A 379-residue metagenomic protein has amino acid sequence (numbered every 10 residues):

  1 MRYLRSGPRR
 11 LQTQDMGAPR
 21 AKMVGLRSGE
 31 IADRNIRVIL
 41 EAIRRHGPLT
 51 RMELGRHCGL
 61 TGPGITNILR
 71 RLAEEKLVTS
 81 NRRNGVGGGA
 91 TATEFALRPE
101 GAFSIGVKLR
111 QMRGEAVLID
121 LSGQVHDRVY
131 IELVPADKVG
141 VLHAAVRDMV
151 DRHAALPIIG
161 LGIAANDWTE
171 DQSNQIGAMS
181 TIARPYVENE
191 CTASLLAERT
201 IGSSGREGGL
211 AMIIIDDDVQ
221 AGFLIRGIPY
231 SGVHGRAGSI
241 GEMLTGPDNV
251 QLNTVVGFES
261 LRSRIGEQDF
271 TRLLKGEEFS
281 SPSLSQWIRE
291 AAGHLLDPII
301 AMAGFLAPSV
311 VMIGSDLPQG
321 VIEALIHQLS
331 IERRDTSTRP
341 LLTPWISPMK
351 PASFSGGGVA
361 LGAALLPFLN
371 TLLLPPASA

Functional and structural regions predicted by a protein language model:
M1-N81, G87-Y130, A136-D151, P247-A379: ATP-binding/phosphotransfer module of carbohydrate and carboxylate kinases, centering on a glycine-rich
R82, A165-D167, N189-C191, S315 (+1 more regions): A general secondary-structure junction signal
S104-K108, I158-G162, L210-I214, Q220: Short glycine-aspartate micro-motif
M112, W168, D216-D218, P318-Q319: Gly/Ser/Thr-rich loops at beta-strand to alpha-helix junctions that form or flank small-molecule/cofactor-binding
V125-G209, I322-T338: Glycine-rich phosphate-binding loop and adjoining helix at the ATP-binding site of ATP-dependent phosphoryl-transfer
R128-Y130, K138, A183-Q286: Glycine/GP-enriched mid-protein hinge/lid loop-to-helix segment characteristic of carbohydrate kinases
A154-A155, R236, G304: Extracytoplasmic/secreted proteins and extracellular or luminal domains
A165, I215-D217, V310, S315-D316: Short secondary-structure boundary segments
